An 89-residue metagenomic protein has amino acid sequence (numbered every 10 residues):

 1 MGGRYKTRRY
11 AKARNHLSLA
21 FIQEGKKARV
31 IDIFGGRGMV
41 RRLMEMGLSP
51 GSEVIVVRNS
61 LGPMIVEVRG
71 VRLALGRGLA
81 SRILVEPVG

Functional and structural regions predicted by a protein language model:
M1-F21, E86-G89: Extended boundary segments
A11-A13, G25, M44: Short hydrophobic/aromatic-rich motifs at helix boundaries and adjacent loops
F21-K27: A short beta-loop-alpha structural element at the N-terminal edge of CoA-dependent acyl/N-acetyltransferase catalytic
K27-L79: Amphipathic, hydrophobic secondary-structure cores in small proteins
R82-L84: Long, compositionally biased
